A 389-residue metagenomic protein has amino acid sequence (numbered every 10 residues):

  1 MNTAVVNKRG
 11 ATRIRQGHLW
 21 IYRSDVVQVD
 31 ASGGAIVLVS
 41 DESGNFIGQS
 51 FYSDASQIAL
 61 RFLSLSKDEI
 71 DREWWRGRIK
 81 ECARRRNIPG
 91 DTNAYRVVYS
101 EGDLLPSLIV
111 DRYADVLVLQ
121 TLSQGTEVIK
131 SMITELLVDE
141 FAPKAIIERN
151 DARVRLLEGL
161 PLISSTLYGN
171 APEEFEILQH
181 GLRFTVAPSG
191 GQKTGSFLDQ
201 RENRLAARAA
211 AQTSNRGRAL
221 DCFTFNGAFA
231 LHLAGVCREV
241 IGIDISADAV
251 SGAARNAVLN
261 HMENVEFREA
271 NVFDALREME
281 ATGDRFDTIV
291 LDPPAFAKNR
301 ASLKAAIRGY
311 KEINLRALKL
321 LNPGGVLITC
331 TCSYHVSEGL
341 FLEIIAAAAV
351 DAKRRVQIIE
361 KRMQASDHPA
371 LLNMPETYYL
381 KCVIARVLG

Functional and structural regions predicted by a protein language model:
M1-A114, P172: Non-catalytic accessory regions of SAM-dependent methyltransferases
R15-Q16, L105-S107, R155-L162, L276-R277 (+1 more regions): Short, solvent-exposed polar/charged micro-motifs at secondary-structure junctions
F51, L122, S189: Surface loops and adjacent helix of pleckstrin homology
E73-G77, E81-D91, A142-E158, R208-A234: A short, charged
C82, L136-E140, N256, A348: Conserved short hydrophobic interaction patches
V98-D111, E127-F197, L205: Non-catalytic substrate-recognition/targeting regions of SAM-dependent transferases
V116-T121: Carbohydrate-binding surface patches
G169-G389: Rossmann-like S-adenosyl-L-methionine
